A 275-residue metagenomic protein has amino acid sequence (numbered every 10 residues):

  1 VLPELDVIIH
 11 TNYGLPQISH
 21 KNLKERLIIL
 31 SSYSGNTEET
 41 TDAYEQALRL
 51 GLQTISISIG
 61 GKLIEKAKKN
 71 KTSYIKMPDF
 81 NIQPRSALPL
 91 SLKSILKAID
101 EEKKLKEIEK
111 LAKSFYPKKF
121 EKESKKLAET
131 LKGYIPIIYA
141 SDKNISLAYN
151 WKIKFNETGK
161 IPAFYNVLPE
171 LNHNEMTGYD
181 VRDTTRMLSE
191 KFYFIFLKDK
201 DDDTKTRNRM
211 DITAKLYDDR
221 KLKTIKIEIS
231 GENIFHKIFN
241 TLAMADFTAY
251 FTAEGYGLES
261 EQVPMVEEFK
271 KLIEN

Functional and structural regions predicted by a protein language model:
V1-K118, E129, E190, D199-K223: Glycine-rich phosphate-binding loops that contact phosphosugars or nucleotide phosphates
P3-D6, A98-E107, K160, A249-Q262: Short helix-capping/linker segments at secondary-structure and domain boundaries
T11-I18, E170-H173, G231-I234: Short acidic loop-to-helix transition motifs that present clustered carboxylates
K24-L27, P89-S94, I153, M176-R182 (+1 more regions): Short, surface-exposed amphipathic charged segments that create phosphate/polyanion-binding patches used for binding
N81, A98-Y193, L272-N275: Active-site phosphate/pyrophosphate-binding segments
S86, L90, K122, K126 (+9 more regions): Conserved active-site and cofactor/substrate-binding residues in soluble primary-metabolism enzymes
D180-P264: C-terminal active-site/capping subdomain that shapes the small-molecule cofactor and substrate pocket of enzyme
E261-E274: Short, small/acidic-rich helices and loops at N termini and domain boundaries of DNA replication/processing enzymes
